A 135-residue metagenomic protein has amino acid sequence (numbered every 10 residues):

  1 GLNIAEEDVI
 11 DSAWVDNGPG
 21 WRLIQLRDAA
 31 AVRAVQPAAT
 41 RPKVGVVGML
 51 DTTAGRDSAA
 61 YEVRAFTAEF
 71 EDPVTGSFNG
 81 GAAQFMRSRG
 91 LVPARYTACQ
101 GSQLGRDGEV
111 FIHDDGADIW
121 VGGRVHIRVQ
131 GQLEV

Functional and structural regions predicted by a protein language model:
G1-V135: Active-site proximal loop and beta-alpha junction motif in alpha/beta enzyme cores
